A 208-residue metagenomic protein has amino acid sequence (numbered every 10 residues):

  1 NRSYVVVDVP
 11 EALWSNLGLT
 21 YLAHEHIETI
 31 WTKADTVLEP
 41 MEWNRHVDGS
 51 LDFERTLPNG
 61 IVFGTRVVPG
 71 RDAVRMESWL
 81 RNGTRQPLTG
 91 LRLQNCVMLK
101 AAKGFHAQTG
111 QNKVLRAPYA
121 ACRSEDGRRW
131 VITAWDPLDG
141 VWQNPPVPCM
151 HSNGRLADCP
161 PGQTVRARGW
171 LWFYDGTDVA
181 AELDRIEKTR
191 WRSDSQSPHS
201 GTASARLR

Functional and structural regions predicted by a protein language model:
N1, V7, S50-R55, A120-C122 (+1 more regions): Generic recognition of long tandem-repeat/solenoid scaffolds
N1-K33: Start-of-domain marker
S3, G49-L51, I61, D72-M76 (+1 more regions): Residues at beta-strand starts and edge strands
L22-G70, P87: Extended, loop-rich substrate-binding clefts of extracytoplasmic carbohydrate-active enzymes
H26-L38, E42-R45, E125-G201, L207-R208: Beta-strand-rich recognition/accessory modules
E54-T56, R66, E77-R81, R168-W172: Residue-level recognition of well-ordered beta-strand positions that form the cores of beta-sheet-rich folds across
V68-Q108: Acidic (Asp/Glu-rich), glycine- and aromatic
R92-M150: The feature marks short-to-medium sequence segments in extracytoplasmic or secretory-pathway proteins
